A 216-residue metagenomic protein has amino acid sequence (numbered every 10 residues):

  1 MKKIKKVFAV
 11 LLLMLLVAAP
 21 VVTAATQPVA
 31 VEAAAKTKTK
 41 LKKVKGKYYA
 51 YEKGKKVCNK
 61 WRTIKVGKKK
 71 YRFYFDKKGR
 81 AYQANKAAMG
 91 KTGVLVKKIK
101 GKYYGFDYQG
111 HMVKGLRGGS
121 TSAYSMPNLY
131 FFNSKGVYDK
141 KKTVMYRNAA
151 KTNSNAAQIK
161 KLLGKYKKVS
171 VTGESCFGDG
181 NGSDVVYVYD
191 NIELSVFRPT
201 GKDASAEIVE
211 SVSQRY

Functional and structural regions predicted by a protein language model:
M1-K3: N-terminal secretory signal peptides that target proteins for export/translocation
K5-Y216: Extracellular adhesion/carbohydrate-binding repeat motifs centered on closely spaced tryptophans
